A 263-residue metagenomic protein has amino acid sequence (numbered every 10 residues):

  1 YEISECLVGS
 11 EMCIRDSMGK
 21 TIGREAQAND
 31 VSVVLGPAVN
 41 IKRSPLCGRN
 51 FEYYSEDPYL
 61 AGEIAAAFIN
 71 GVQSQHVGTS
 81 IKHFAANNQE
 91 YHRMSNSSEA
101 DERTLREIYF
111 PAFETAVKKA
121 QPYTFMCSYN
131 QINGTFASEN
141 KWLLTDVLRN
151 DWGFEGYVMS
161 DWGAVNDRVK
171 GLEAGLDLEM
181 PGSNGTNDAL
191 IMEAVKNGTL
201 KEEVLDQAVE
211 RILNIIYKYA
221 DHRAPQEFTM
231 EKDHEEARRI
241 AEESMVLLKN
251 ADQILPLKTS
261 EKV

Functional and structural regions predicted by a protein language model:
Y1: Nucleotide-sugar donor-binding/catalytic module of glycosyltransferases that assemble extracellular/cell-envelope
S4, V8-V263: Glycoside hydrolase catalytic-domain context in secreted enzymes
